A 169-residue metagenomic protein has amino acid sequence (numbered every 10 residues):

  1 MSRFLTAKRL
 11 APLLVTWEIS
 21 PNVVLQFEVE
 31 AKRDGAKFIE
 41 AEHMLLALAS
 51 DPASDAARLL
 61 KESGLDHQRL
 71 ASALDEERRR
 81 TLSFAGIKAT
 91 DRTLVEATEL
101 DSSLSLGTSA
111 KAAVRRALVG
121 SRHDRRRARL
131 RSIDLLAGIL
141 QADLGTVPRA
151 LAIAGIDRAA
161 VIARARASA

Functional and structural regions predicted by a protein language model:
M1-A169: Histone-fold recognition with a strong bias for associated Lys/Arg-rich disordered tails
